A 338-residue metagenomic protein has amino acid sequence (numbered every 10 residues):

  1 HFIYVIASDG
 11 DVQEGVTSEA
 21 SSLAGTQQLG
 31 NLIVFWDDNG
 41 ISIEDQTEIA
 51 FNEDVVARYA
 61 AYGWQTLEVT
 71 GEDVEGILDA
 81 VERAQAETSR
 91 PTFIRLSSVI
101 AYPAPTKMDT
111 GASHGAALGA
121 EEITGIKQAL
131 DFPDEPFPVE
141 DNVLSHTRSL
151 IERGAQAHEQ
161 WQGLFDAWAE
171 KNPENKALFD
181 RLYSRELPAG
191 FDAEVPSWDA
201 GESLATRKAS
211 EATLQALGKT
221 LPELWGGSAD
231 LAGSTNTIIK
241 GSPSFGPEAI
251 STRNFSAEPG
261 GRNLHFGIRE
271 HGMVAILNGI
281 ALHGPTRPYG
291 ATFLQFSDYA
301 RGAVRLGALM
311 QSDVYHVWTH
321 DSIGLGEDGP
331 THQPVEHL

Functional and structural regions predicted by a protein language model:
H1-F2, R148-L338: Thiamine diphosphate
H1-S149, L338: Glycine-rich ThDP/TPP pyrophosphate-binding loop and its adjacent helix/strand module within ThDP-dependent enzymes
